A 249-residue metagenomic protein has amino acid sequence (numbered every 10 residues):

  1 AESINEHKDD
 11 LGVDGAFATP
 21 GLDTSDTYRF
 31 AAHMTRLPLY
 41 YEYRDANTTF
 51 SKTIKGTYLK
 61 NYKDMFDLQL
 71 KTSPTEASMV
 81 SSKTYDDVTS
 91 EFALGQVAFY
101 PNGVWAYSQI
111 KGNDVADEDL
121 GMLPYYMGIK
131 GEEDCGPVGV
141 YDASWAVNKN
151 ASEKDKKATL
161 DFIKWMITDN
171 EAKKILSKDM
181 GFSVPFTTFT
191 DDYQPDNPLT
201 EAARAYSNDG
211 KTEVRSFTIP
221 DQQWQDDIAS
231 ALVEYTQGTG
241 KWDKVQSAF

Functional and structural regions predicted by a protein language model:
A1-S51, V97: Extracytoplasmic/periplasmic solute-binding protein
E2, T48-S81: Glycine-centered hinge/linker elements that transmit conformational signals in sensory and ligand-binding systems
G21-T24, L39-D64, G112-D114, M127-G136 (+1 more regions): Short, solvent-exposed loop/beta-turn-alpha elements that line the ligand-binding surface or hinge of extracytoplasmic
P74, N113-M180: Extracytoplasmic/periplasmic substrate-recognition and gating elements
M79-L94: Short helix-initiation/N-cap motifs at beta->coil->alpha
Y85, N102-Y107, Y125, Y141-A143: Beta->alpha turn/N-cap motifs
A98-N102, G121: Paired acidic/hydrophobic, glycine-rich loop segments that form the ligand-binding mouth/hinge of periplasmic-binding
P124, L176-E234: Long, aromatic- and glycine/proline-rich binding clefts that accommodate carbohydrate-like moieties
